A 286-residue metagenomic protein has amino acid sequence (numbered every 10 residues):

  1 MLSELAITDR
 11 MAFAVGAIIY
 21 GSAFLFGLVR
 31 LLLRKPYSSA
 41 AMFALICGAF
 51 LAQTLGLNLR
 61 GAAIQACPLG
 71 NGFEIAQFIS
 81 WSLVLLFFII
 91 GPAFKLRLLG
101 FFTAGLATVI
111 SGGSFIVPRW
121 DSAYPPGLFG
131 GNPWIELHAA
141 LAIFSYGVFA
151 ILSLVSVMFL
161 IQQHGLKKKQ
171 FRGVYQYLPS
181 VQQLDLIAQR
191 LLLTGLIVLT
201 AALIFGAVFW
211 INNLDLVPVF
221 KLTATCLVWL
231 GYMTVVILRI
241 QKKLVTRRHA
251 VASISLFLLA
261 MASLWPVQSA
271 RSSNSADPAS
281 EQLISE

Functional and structural regions predicted by a protein language model:
M1-A6, G130-G131, S180: Juxtamembrane membrane-water interface segments that cap and precede transmembrane helices
M1-M11, A279-E286: Short, strongly hydrophobic alpha-helical membrane anchors
D9-A123, L141-H164, Q183-F209, F220-S275: Hydrophobic cores of alpha-helical transmembrane segments in multi-pass integral membrane proteins
I64-A66, G131-W134, Y175, V181: Generic secondary-structure boundary/loop-capping signal
S122-L137: Interhelical loops and loop-helix junctions of multi-pass membrane transporters/channels
H138, S273-I284: Histidine-centered active-site/metal-ligand motif
L166-Q182: Juxtamembrane inter-helical linkers in multi-pass membrane proteins
N213-P218: Short, charged amphipathic alpha-helical segments flanked by flexible coils
